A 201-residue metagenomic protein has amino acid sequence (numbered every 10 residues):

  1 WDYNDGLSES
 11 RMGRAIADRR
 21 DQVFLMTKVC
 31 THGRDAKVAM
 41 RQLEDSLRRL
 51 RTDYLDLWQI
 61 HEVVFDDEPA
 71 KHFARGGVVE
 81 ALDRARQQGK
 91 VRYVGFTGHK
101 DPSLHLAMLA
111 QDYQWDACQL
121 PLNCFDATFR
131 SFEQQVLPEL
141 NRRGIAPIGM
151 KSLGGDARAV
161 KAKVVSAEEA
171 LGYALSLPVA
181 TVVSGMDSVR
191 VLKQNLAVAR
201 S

Functional and structural regions predicted by a protein language model:
W1-V23: N-terminal binding-site loop/beta-alpha segment at the start of enzyme catalytic domains that lines or forms
Y3, L7, T31, H99-K100 (+1 more regions): Short beta->alpha linker loops
S8-R11, V38-A39, A74, F132-E133: Residues at alpha-helix caps and immediate loop-helix transition turns in enzyme cores, especially N- and C-cap
G13-D21, E44-D53, M108-Y113, L137-R143: Acidic (Asp/Glu)-rich catalytic clusters
Q22-G33, Y54-H61: A short, structured active-site edge motif that brings together acidic residues
G33-E44: Glycine-rich anion/phosphate-binding loops
L47-A70: Active-site groove signature of glycoside hydrolases
V63-S201: Beta/alpha (TIM)-barrel catalytic core signal, keyed to glycine-rich beta->alpha loops juxtaposed to Asp/Glu that bind
